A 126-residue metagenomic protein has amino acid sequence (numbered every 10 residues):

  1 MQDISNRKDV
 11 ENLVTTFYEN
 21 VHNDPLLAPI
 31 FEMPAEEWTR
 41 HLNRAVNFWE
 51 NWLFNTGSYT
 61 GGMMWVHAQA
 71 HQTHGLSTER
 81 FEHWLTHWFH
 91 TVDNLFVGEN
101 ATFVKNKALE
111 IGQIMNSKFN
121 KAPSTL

Functional and structural regions predicted by a protein language model:
M1-L126: Core of compact, soluble alpha-helical bundle domains
